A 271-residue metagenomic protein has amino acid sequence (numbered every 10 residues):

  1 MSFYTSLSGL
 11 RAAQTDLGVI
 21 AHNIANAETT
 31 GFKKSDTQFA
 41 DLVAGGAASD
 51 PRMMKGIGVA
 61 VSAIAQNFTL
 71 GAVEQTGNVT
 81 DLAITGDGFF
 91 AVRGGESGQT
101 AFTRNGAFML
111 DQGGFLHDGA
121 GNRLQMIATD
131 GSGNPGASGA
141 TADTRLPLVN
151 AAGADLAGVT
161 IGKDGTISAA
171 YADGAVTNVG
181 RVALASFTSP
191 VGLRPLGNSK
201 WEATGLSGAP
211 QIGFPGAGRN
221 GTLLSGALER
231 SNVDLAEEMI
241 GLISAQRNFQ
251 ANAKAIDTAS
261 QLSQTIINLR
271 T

Functional and structural regions predicted by a protein language model:
M1-G133, G139-T141, L146-T271: Amphipathic alpha-helical polymerization modules
